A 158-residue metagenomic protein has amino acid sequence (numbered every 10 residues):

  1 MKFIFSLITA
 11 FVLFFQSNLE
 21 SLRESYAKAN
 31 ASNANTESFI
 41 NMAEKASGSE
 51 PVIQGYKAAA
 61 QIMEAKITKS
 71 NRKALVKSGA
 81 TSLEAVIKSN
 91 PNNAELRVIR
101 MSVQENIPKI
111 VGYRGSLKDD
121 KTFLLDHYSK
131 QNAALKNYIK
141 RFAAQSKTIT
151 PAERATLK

Functional and structural regions predicted by a protein language model:
M1-L22: Bacterial Sec-dependent N-terminal signal peptides
A27-I40, R72-A80, Y113-R114: Helix-turn-helix repeat elements of alpha-solenoid scaffolds
A29-N30, A58, M63-S70, N106-V111 (+1 more regions): Short coil/turn linking the two alpha-helices of tandem helical-hairpin repeats
M42-A43, V86, L124: Canonical positions in the second alpha-helix
S47-G48, P91, S129: Short coil turns that delineate tetratricopeptide repeat
K57, I62-E64, R100, Y138-I139 (+1 more regions): Structural register within alpha-helical repeat arrays
F123-K158: Terminal, low-structured helical/coil segments at or just beyond the last alpha-helical repeat
